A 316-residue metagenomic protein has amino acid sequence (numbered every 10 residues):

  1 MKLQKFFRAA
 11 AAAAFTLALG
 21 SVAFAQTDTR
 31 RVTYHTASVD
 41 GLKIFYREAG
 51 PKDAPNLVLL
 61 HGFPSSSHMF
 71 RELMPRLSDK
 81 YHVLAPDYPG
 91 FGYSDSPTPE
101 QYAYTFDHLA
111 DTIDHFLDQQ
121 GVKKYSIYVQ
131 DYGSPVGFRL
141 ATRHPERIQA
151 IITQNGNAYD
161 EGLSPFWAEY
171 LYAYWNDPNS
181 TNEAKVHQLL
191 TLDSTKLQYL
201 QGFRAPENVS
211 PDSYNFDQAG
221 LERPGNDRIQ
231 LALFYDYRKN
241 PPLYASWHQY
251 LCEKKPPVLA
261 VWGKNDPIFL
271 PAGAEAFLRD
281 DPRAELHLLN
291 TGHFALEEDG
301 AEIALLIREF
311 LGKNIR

Functional and structural regions predicted by a protein language model:
M1-A11: Bacterial N-terminal signal peptides that target proteins for export
A10-S21: Bacterial N-terminal signal peptides
Q26-I44, A49-N56, L84, F91-Y128 (+4 more regions): Flexible "cap/lid" subdomain of the alpha/beta-hydrolase fold that forms the substrate-access gate
L59-G62, A85: Structural cue for short, hydrophobic secondary-structure segments
G62-S65, D131: Active-site glycine-rich loops that stabilize anionic/oxyanionic intermediates across multiple enzyme folds
P64, P89-G92, A158, G292-A295: Alpha/beta-hydrolase active-site loop signature
P64-E72, V83: Serine-hydrolase catalytic-loop signature spanning alpha/beta hydrolases and amidase-signature enzymes
G292-A304: Catalytic histidine-centered segment of alpha/beta-hydrolase-like enzymes
